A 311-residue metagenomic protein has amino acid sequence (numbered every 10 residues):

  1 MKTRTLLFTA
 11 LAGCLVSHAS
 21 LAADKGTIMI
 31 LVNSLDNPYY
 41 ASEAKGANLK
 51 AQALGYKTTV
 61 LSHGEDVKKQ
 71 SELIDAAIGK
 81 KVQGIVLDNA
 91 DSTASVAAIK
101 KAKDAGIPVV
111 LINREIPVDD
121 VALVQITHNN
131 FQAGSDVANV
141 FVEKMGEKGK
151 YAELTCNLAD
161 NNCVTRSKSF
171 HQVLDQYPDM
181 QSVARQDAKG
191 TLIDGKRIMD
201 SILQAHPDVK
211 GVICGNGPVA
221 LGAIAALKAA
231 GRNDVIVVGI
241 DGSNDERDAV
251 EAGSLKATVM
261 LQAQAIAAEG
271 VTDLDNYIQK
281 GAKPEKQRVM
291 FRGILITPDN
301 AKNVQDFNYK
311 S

Functional and structural regions predicted by a protein language model:
M1-F8: Bacterial N-terminal signal peptides that target proteins for export
T5, L21-S311: A residue-level marker of the well-folded mature domains of exported/periplasmic proteins
L11-G13: Repetitive helical segments and hydrophobic/amphipathic motifs
S17-A19: N-terminal signal peptide c-region/cleavage motif recognized by signal peptidases
